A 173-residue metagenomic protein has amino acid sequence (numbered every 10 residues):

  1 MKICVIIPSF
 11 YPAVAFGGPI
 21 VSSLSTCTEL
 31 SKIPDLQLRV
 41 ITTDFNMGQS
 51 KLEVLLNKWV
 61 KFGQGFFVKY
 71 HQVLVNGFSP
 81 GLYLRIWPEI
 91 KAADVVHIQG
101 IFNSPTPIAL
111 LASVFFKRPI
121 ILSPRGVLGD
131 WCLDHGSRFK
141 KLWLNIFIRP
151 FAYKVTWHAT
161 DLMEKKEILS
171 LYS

Functional and structural regions predicted by a protein language model:
M1-K61: N-terminal subdomain of nucleotide-sugar transferases
P19-S22, T43, Q99, P105 (+1 more regions): Replace "coordinates the UDP/GDP/TDP-sugar" with "coordinates nucleotide-activated sugar donors
N46, L128, M163-K165: Alpha-helix capping/helix-boundary segments
M47, W59-R85, I98, W131 (+1 more regions): A short, charged, and often flexible helix/loop element on the N-terminal side of the glycosyltransferase catalytic
P88-D94: Glycine-rich phosphate-binding loop signature in dinucleotide/nucleotide-binding domains
V95-D130, R149, D161: An aromatic- and histidine-rich active-site surface loop
F115, K140-W157, Y172: Membrane-proximal helix-turn-helix segments that form the acceptor-binding/catalytic region of lipid-linked
